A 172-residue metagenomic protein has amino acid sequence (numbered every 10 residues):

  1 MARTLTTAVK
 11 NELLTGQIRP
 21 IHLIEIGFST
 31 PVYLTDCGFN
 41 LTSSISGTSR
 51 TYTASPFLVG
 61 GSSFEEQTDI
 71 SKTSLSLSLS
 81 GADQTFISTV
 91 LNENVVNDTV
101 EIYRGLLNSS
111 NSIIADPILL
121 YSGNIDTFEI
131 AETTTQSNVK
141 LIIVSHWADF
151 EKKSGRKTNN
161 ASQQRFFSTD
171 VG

Functional and structural regions predicted by a protein language model:
M1-A54: Polar/acidic, low-complexity leader/linker segments enriched in S/T/G and N/D
R3-N11, T15, F86-D126: Short, acidic/charged, Gly/Pro-enriched secondary-structure junctions
I45-I87, L91: A glycine-rich, hydrophobic loop/mini-helix early in the fold
T73, Y121, S137-V139: Envelope-exposed proteins and targeting segments
S76-S78, N124, K140-I142: Soluble periplasmic/extracytoplasmic beta-strand elements of cell-envelope proteins
G81-D83, R104-L106, E129, S145-D149: Beta-strand elements of well-folded, non-transmembrane domains
T127-S145: Short, solvent-exposed secondary-structure boundary/capping segments
F150-G172: Intrinsically disordered, low-complexity terminal/linker regions enriched in Pro/Ser/Gly and acidic residues
